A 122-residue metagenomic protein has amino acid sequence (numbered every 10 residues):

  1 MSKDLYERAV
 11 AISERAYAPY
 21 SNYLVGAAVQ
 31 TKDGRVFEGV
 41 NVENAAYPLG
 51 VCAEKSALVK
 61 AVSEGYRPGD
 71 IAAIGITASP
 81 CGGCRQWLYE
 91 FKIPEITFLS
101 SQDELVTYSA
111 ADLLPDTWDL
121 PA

Functional and structural regions predicted by a protein language model:
M1-A18, V36, R67-A122: C-terminal binding/interaction regions
N22-T31: Short beta-strand scaffold segments in enzyme catalytic cores
L24, F37, P48, P80: Short glycine/serine/threonine-biased micro-segments
D33-N44, G65-R67: Glycine/charged-rich beta-loop-alpha catalytic/anionic-binding loops adjacent to active sites
N41-S56: Compact, glycine-rich, soluble single-domain proteins
S56, K60-S63, D70: Feature captures the catalytic cores and cofactor-binding loops of soluble hydro-lyases/lyases that act on carboxylate
